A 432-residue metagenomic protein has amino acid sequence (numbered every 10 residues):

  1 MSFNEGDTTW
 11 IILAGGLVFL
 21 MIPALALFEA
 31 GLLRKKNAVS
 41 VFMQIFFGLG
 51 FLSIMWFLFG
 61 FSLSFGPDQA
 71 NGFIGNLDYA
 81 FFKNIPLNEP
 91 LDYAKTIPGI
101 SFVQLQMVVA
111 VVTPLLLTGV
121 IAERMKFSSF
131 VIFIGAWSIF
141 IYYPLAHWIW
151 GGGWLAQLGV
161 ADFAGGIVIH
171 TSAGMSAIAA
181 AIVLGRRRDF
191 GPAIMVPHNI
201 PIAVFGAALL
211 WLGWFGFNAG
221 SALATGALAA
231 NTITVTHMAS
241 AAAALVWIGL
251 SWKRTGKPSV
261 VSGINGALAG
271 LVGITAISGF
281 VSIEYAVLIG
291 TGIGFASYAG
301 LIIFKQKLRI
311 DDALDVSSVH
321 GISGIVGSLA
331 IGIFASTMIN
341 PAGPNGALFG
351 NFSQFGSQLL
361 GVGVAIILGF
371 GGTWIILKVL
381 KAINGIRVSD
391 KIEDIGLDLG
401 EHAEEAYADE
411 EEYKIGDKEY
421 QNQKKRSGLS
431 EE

Functional and structural regions predicted by a protein language model:
M1-E432: Glycine- and aromatic-enriched membrane alpha-helices
